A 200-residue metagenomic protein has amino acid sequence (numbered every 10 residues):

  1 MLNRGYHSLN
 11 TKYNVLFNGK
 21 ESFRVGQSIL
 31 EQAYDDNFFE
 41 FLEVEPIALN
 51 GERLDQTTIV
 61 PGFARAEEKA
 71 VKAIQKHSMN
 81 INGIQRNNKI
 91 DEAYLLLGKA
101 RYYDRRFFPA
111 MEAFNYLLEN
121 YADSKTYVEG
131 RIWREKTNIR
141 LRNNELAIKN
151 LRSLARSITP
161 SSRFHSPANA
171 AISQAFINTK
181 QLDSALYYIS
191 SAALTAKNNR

Functional and structural regions predicted by a protein language model:
M1-R200: Acidic, polar-rich low-complexity tracts and alpha-helical solenoid repeat scaffolds
